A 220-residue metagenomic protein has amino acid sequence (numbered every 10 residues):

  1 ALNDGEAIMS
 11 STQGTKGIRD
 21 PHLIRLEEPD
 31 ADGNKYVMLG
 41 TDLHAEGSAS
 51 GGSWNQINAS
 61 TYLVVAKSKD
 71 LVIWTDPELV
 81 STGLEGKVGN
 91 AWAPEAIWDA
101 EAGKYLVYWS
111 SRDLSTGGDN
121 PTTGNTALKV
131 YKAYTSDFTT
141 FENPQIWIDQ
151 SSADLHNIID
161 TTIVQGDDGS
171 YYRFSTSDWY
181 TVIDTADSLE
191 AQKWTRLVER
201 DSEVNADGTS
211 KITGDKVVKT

Functional and structural regions predicted by a protein language model:
A1-T220: Carbohydrate-active catalytic/glycan-binding domains of CAZyme proteins, especially the secreted or lumenal ectodomains
